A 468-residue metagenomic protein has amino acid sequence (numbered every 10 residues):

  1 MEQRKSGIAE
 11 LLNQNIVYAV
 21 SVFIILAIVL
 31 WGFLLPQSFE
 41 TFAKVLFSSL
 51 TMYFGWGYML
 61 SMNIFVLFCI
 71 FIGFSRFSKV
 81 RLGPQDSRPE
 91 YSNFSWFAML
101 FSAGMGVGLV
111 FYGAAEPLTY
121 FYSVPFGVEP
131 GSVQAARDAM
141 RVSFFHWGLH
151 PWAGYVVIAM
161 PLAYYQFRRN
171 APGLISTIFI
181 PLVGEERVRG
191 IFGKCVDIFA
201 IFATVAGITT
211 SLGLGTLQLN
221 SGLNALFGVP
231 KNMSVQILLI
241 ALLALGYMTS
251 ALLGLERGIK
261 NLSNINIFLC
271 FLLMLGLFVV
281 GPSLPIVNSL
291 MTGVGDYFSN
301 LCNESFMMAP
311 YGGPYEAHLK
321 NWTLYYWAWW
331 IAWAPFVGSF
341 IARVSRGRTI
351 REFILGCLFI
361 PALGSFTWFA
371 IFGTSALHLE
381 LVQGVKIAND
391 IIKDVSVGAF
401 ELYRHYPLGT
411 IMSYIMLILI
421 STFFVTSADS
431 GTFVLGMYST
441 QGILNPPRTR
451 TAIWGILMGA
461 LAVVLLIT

Functional and structural regions predicted by a protein language model:
M1-A135, L275: N-terminal alpha-helical transmembrane segments of multi-pass membrane transport and channel/translocase proteins
E2-A9, T41-F47, F74-N93, L118-V142 (+4 more regions): Flexible loop linkers connecting adjacent transmembrane helices in multi-pass alpha-helical membrane transporters
Q3-L11, L35-L50, C69-E90, A139-H146 (+7 more regions): Membrane-water interface regions at transmembrane-helix termini and the short interhelical loops of multi-pass membrane
S6-L11, A43-Y58, S132-H150, A225-G228 (+2 more regions): Membrane-interface segments at the starts/ends of alpha-helical transmembrane spans
A9-A19, F23-F33, V66-C69, M105-L109 (+8 more regions): Helix-loop-helix module between adjacent transmembrane segments
L11-V20, K79-A98, L284, A317-H318 (+2 more regions): C-terminal membrane-solvent junction of multi-pass transporters and transport-like membrane proteins
S21-F33, G57-F77, F94-F111, G148-Y164 (+8 more regions): Hydrophobic cores of alpha-helical transmembrane segments in multi-pass integral membrane proteins
V188-C195, F199-R348, L355, I360-Y414 (+1 more regions): Membrane-embedded translocation segments of transport machinery
